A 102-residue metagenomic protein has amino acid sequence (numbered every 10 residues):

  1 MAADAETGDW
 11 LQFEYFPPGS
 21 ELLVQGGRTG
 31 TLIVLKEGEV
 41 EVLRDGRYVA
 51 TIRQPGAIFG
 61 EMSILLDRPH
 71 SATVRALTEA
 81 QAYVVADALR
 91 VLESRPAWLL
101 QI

Functional and structural regions predicted by a protein language model:
M1-D45: Regulatory nucleotide-sensing modules
T51-I102: Cyclic-nucleotide recognition modules
